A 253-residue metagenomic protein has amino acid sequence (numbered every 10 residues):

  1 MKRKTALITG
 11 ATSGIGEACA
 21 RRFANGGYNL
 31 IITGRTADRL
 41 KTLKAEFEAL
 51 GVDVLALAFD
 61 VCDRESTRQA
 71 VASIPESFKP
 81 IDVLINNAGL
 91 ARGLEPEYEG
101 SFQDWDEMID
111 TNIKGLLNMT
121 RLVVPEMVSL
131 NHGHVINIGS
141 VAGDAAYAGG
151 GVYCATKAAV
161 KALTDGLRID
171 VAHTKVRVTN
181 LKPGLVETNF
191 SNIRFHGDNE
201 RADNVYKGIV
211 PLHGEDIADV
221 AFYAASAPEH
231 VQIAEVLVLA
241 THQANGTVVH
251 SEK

Functional and structural regions predicted by a protein language model:
T12-S13: Conserved glycine-rich cofactor-binding loop
Y28-L43: Conserved glycine-rich Rossmann-like NAD(P)H-binding loop of the short-chain dehydrogenase/reductase
D38, A58-A70, F102: The beta1-alpha1 cofactor-binding region of Rossmann-like NAD(H)/NADP(H)-dependent oxidoreductases
E95-E97, S101-I109: Substrate-binding pocket helix/loop in short-chain dehydrogenase/reductase
T120, T156: Active-site helix of classical SDR
S140: Residue(s) in the substrate-gating loop at a strand-loop-helix junction that position the organic substrate next
N180-L181, E200-T247: C-terminal helical subdomain
